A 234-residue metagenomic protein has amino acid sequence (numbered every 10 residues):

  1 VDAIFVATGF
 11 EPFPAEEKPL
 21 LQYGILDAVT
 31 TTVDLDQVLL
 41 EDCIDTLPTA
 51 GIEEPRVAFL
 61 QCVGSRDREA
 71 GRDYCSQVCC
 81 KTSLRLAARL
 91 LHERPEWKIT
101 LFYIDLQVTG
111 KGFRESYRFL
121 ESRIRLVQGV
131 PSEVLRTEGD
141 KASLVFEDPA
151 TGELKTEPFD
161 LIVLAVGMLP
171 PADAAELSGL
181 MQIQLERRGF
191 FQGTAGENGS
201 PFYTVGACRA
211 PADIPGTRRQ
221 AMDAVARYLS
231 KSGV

Functional and structural regions predicted by a protein language model:
V1-V234: Residues forming the flavin
